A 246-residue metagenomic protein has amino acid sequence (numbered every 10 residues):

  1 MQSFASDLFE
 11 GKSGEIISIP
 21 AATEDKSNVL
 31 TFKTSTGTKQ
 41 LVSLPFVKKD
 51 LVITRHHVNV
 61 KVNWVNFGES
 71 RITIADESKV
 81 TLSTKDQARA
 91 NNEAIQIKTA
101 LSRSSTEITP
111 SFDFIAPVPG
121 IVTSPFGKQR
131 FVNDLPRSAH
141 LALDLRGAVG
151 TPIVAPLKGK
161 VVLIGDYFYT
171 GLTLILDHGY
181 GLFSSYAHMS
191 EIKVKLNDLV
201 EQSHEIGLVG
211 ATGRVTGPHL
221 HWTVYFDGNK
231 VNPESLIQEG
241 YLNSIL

Functional and structural regions predicted by a protein language model:
M1-I121, P125: Non-catalytic extracellular/periplasmic "stalk" and linker regions immediately N-terminal to catalytic or recognition
I115-L246: Catalytic cores of peptidoglycan-degrading enzymes
